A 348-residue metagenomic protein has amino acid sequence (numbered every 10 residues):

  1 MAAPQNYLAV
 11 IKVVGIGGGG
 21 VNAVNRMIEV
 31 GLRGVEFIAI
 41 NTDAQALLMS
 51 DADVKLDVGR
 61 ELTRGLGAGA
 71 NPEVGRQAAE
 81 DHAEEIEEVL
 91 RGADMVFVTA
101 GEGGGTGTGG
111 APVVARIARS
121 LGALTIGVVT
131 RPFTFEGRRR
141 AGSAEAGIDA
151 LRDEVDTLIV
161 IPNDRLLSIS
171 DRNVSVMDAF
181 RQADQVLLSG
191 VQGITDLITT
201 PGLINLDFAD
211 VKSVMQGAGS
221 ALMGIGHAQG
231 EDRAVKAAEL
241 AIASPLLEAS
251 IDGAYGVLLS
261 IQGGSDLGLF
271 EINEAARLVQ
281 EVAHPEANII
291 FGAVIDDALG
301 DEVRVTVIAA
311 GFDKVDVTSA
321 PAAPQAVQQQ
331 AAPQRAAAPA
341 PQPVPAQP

Functional and structural regions predicted by a protein language model:
M1-P348: Tubulin/FtsZ superfamily GTPase core signature
